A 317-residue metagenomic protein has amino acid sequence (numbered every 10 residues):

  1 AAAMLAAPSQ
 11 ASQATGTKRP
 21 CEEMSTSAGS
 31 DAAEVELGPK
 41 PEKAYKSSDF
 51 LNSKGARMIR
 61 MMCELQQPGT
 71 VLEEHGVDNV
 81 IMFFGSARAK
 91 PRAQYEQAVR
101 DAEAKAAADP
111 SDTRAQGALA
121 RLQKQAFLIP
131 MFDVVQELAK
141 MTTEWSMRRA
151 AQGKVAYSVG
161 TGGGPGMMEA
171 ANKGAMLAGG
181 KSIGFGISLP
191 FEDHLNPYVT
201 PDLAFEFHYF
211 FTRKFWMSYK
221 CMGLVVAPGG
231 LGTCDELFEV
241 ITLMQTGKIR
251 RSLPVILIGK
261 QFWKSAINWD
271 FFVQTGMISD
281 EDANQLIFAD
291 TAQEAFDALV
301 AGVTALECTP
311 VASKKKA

Functional and structural regions predicted by a protein language model:
A1-S27: Universal eukaryotic N-terminal targeting presequences
E23-F185: Glycine-rich beta-alpha loop segments
E73-G76, R149-K154, M176, N196-V199 (+3 more regions): Solvent-exposed alpha-helices and their adjacent loops that cap or buttress functional pockets in soluble metabolic
A98-R100, M176-L177, E239-M244, F271-Q274 (+1 more regions): Short, solvent-exposed amphipathic alpha-helical segments in soluble enzyme and RNA/protein-processing domains
S158-A227, F238, W263: Phosphate/pyrophosphate-binding betaalpha-module
M176-G179, G186-P201, Q245-I249, L253-S279: Glycine-rich phosphate/pyrophosphate-binding loop at beta-loop-alpha junctions
H208-L257, E307: Active-site/ligand-binding-proximal alpha/beta "capping" segment
L257-A317: C-terminal functional extensions of proteins
